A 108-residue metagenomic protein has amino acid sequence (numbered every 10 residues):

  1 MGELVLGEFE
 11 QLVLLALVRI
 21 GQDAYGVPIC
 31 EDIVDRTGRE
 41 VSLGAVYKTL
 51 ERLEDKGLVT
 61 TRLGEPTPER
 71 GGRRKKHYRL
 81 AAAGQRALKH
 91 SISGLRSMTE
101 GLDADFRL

Functional and structural regions predicted by a protein language model:
L4-A45: N-terminal helix-turn-helix DNA-binding core of bacterial DNA-binding proteins
E31, E54-D55: Alpha-helical residues within the helix-turn-helix
V46-L53: Basic amphipathic alpha-helical segments that dock to polyanions
K56-G71: Beta-hairpin "wing" of winged helix-turn-helix
R74: Exposed loop/turn and edge beta-strand positions of beta-sandwich/beta-sheet ligand-binding modules
A83-L108: Amphipathic alpha-helical dimerization/coiled-coil segments that flank or bridge DNA-binding/regulatory modules
